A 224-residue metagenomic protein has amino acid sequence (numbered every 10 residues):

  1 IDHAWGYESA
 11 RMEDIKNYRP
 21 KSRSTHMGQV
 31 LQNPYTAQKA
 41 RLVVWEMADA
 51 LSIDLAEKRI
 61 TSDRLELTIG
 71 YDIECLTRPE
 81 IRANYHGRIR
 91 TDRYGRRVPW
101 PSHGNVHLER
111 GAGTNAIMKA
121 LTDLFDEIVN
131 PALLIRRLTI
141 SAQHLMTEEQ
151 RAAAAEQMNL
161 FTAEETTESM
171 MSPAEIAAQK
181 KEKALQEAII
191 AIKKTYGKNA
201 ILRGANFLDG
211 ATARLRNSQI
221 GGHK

Functional and structural regions predicted by a protein language model:
I1-K224: Basic, low-complexity intrinsically disordered segments
